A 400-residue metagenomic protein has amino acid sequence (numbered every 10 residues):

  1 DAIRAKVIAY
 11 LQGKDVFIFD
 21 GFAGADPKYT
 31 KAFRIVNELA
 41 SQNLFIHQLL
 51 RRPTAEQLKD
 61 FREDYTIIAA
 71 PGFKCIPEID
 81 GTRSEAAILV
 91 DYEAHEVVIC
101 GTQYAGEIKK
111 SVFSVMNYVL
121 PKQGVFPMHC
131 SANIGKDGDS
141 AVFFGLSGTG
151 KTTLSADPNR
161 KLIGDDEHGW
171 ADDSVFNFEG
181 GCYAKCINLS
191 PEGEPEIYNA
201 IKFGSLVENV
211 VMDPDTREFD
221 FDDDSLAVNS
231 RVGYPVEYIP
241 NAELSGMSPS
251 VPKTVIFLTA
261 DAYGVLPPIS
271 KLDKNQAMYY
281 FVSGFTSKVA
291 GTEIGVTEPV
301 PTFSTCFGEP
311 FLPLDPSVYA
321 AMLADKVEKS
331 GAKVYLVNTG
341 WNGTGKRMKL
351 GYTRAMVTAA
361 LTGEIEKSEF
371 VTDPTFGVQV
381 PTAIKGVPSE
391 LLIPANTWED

Functional and structural regions predicted by a protein language model:
D1, C100-I108, G308-D315, M348: Catalytic cores of large soluble enzymes that bind and process phosphate-bearing ligands
D1-K59: N-terminal accessory targeting/assembly segments
Q12-D20, K122-P127, L162: Short secondary-structure capping/junction motifs at helix and strand boundaries
D60-V119: Charged, amphipathic alpha-helical linker segments immediately N-terminal to NTP-binding catalytic cores
P121, H129-S131, G135-L146, D157-P158 (+1 more regions): Glycine-rich, often acidic-flanked micro-motifs that create phosphate/phosphodiester-binding or positioning elements
K151: Conserved lysine of the Walker
L154: Hydrophobic positions on the alpha1 helix immediately C-terminal to the Walker A/P-loop
